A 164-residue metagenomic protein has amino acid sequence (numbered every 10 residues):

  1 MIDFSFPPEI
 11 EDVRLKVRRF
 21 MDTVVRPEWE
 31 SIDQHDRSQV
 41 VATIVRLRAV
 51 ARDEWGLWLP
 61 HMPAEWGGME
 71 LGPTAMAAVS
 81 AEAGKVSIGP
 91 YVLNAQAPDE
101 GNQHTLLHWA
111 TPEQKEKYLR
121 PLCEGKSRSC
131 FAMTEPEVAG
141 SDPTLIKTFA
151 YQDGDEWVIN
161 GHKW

Functional and structural regions predicted by a protein language model:
M1-Q96, E113-R128: Amphipathic, small/basic residue-rich leader segments at the start of a protein or domain
V41-I44, L71, Q103-H104, G140-P143: Short, solvent-exposed polar/charged micro-motifs at secondary-structure junctions
D53, G101-N102, Y151-Q152: Short hydrophobic "helix-edge" motifs at membrane interfaces and signal-peptide entry regions
M69, W109, E113-W164: Glycine-rich, Trp-frequent "lid" loop and neighboring beta-strands that shape and gate the flavin cofactor pocket
A77, H104, T148: Active-site phosphate/pyrophosphate- and oxyanion-stabilizing loops and adjacent acidic/basic residues in soluble
Y91-E113, D142: N-terminal glycine-rich flavin-associated loop
